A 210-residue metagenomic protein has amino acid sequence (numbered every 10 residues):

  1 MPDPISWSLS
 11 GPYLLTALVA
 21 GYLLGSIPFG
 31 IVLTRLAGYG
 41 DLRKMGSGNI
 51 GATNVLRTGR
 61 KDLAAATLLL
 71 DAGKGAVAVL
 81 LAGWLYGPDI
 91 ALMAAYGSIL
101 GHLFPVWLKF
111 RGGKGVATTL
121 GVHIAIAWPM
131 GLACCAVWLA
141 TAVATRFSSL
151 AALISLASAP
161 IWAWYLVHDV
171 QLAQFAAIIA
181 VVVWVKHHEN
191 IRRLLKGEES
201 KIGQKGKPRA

Functional and structural regions predicted by a protein language model:
M1-A17, V77-M93, I124-M130, A163-F175: Helix-coil boundary and interhelical linker segments in multi-pass alpha-helical membrane proteins
P12-G38: N-terminal signal-anchor transmembrane alpha helix
G30-L33, T53, G101-R111, W138-T145 (+1 more regions): C-terminal ends of transmembrane helices
I31-L63, N190-A210: Cytosolic, membrane-interface loops and tails of multi-pass inner-membrane proteins
G40-A52, L108-L120, F147-S155: Short, non-helical or kinked segments that cap or interrupt transmembrane helices
L56-G59, A82-Y86, G97, G101 (+2 more regions): Interfacial segments of multi-pass membrane proteins
R57-G83: Multi-pass membrane catalytic core of lipid/isoprenoid biosynthesis enzymes
L132, S148-S155, V167-I179: Loop-to-transmembrane alpha-helix initiation sites
